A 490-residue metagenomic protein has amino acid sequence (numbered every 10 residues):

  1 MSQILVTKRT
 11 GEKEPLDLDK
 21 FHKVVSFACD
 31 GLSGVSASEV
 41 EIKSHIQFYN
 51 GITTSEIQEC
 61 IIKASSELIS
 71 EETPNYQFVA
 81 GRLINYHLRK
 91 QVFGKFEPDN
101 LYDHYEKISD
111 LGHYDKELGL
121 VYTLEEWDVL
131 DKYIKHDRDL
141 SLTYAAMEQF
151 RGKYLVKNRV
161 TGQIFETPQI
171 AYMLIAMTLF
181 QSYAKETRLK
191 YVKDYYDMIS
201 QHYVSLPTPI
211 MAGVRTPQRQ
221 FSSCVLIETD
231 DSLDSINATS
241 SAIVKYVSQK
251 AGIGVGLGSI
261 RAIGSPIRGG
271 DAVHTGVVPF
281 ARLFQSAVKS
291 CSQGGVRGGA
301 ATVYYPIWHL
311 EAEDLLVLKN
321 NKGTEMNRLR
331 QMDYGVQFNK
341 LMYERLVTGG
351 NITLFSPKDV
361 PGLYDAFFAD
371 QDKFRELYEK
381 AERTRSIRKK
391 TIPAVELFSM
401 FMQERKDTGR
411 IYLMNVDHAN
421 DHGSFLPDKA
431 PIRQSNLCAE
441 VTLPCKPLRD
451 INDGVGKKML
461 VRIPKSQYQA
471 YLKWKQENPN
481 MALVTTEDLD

Functional and structural regions predicted by a protein language model:
M1-D490: Extended catalytic cores of very large enzyme megasubunits
